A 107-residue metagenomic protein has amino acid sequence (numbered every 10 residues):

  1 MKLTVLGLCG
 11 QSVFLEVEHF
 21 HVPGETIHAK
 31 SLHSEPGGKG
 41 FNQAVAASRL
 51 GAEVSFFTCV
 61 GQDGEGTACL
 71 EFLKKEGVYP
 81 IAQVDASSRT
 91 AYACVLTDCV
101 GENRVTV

Functional and structural regions predicted by a protein language model:
M1, T90-Y92, N103: Change "...and in nucleic-acid phosphodiester-cleaving endonucleases..." to "...and in nucleic-acid processing enzymes
M1-C59, G66-A68, V100: Glycine-rich phosphate/adenosyl-contacting loop at the front of the ribokinase-like
E35-P36, S87-A93: Short, surface-exposed, charge-dense and proline/glycine-enriched linear segments
Q43, I81, A91-A93: Short, charged beta->alpha transition segments
D63-G64, R89: Short alpha-helical
G64-E76, V95-T97: Active-site-proximal loop->helix
F72-S88: A glycine-rich helix N-cap at a beta->alpha junction
I81-D85, V95-V107: Conserved phosphate-binding/catalytic loop of the ribokinase/pfkB sugar-kinase fold
